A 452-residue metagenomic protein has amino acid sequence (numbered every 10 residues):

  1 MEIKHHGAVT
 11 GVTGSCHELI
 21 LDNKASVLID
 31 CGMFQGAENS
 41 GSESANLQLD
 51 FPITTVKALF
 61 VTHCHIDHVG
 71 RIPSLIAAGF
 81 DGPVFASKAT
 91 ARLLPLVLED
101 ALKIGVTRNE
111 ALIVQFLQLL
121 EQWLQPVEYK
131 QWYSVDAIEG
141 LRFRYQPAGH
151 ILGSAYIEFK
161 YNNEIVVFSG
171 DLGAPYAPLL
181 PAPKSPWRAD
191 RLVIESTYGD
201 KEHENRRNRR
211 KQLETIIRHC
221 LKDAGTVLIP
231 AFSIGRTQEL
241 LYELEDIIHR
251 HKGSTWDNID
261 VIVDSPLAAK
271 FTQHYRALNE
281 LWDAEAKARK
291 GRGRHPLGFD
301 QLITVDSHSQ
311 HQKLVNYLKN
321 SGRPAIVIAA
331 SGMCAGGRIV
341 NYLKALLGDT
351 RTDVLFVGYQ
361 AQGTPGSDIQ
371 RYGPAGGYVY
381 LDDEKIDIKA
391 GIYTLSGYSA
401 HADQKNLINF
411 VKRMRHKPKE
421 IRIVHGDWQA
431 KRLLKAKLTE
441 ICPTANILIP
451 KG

Functional and structural regions predicted by a protein language model:
M1-T54, P126-P181, K313-N320, R338-Y342 (+2 more regions): Core dinuclear metal-dependent hydrolase active-site scaffold
V9-G14, L21-G82, A86-R92, V97-W123 (+4 more regions): Pre-active-site segment of Zn-dependent metallo-hydrolases
I20-D22, F159-N162, P183-P186, R209 (+5 more regions): Short, solvent-exposed amphipathic alpha-helical segments in soluble enzyme and RNA/protein-processing domains
I29-C31, V56-H65, I72, F85-S87 (+11 more regions): Active-site neighborhood of phospho(di)ester-bond hydrolases with catalytic His/Asp-centered motifs
C31-Q35, E164-S169, P175, S196-E204 (+4 more regions): Acidic/glycine-enriched edge-of-secondary-structure segments
P95-S154, N279-G322: Metallo-beta-lactamase
Y156, P175-D264, D353-G358, Y378-A445: Cap/insert and terminal regions of metallo-dependent hydrolase folds
I216-P365, Y380: Hard-cation-handling environments
